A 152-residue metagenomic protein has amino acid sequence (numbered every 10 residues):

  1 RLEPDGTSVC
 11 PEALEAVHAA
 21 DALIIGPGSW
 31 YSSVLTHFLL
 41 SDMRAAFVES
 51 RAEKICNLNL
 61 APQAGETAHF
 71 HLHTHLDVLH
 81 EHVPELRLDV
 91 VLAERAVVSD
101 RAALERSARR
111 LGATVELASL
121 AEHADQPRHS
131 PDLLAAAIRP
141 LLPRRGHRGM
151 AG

Functional and structural regions predicted by a protein language model:
R1-A16, H123-D125, L141-L142, G146: Accessory alpha-helical/coil subdomains and C-terminal extensions that flank or cap enzyme catalytic cores
E3-C10, A16-H18, W30, V34-R87 (+1 more regions): Conserved phosphate- and dinucleotide-binding cores of soluble alpha/beta proteins, encompassing both enzyme active
I24, W30-Y31, V98-S99: Glycine-rich nucleotide phosphate-binding loop and flanking beta-alpha elements of Rossmann-like dinucleotide-binding
I24-G26, I55-N57, L92: Structural motif
P27-L35, A61-G65, L120-R128, A135: Glycine-rich phosphate/diphosphate-binding loops and the adjacent beta-loop-alpha structural elements that coordinate
H69-G152: C-terminal functional extensions of proteins
